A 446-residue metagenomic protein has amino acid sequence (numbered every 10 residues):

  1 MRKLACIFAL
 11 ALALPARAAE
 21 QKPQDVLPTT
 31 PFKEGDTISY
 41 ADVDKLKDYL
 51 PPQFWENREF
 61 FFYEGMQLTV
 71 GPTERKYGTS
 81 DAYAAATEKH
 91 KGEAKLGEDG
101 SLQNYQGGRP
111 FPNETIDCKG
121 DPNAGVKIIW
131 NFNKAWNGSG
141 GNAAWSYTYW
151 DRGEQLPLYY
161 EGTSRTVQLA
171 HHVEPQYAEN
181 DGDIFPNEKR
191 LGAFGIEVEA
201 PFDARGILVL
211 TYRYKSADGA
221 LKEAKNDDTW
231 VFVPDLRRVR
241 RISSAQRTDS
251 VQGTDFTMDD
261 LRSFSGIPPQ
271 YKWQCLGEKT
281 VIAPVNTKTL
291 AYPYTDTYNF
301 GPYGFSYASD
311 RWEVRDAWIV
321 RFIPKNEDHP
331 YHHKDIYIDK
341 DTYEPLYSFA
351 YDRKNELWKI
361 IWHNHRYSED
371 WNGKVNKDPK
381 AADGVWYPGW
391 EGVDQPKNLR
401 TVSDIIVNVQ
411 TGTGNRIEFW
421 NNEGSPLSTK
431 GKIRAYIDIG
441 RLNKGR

Functional and structural regions predicted by a protein language model:
M1-L4: Positively charged n-region of N-terminal signal peptides that target proteins for export
C6-R17: Hydrophobic h-region of N-terminal signal peptides that target proteins for export in Gram-negative bacteria
A19-I116, L236, R247-A283, T287-Y307 (+2 more regions): Non-transmembrane domains of secretory- and envelope-associated proteins
E20-N226, V233: Solvent-exposed N-terminal domain segments of exported/luminal and surface proteins
Y160-A200, L261-I336, L346: Extended beta-strand-rich segments in extracellular/periplasmic secretory proteins, especially within noncatalytic
R205-L208, K225-N226, H329-K334, L346 (+2 more regions): Short, surface-exposed coil-to-beta transition loops
T211-A217, H333-Y347: A short, surface-exposed beta-strand/turn
